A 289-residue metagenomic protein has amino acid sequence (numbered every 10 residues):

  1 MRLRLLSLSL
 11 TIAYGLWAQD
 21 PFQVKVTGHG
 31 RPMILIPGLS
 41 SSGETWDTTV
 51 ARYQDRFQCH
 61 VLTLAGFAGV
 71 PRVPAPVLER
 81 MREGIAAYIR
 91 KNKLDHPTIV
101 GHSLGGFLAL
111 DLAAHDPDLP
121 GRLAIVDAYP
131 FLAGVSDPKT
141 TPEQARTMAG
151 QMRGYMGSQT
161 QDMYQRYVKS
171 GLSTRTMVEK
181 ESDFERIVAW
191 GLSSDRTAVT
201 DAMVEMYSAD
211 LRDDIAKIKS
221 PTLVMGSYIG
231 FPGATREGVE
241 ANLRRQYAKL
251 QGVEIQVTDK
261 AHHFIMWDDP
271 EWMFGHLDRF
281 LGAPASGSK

Functional and structural regions predicted by a protein language model:
M1-I34, Q54-Q58, D95, E254 (+1 more regions): Alpha/beta-hydrolase fold catalytic core
P21, T27, H60-V100, L104: Active-site loop/oxyanion-hole signature of alpha/beta-hydrolase fold enzymes
V26-P71: Conserved HGGG/HGGXW glycine-rich cap/lid loop of the alpha/beta-hydrolase fold
G106-P117, L123: Short glycine-enriched nucleophile-adjacent loop and the immediately C-terminal alpha-helix near the catalytic center
R122-Q159: Flexible "cap/lid" loop of the alpha/beta hydrolase fold
G134-T140, Y155-A216: Conserved alpha/beta-hydrolase catalytic His-Asp/Glu region
P221-A261: Conserved loop-alpha-helix segment in the C-terminal half of the alpha/beta-hydrolase fold that carries the catalytic
T258-P270, F274: Catalytic histidine-centered segment of alpha/beta-hydrolase-like enzymes
